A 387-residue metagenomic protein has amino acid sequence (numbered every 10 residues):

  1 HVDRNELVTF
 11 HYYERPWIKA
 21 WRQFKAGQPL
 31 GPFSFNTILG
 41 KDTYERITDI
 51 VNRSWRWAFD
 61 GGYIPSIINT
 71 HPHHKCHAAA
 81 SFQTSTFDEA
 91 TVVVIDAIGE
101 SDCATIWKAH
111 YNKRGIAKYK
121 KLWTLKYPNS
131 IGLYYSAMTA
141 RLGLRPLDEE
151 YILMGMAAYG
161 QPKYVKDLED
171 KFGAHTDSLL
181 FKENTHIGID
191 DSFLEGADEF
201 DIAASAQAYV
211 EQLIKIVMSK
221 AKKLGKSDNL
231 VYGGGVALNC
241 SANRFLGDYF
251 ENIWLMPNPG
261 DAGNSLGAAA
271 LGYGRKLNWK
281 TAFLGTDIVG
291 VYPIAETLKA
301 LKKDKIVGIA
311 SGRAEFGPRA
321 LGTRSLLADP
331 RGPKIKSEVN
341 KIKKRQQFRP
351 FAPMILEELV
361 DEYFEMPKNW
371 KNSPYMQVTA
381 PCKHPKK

Functional and structural regions predicted by a protein language model:
H1-E6, K222-K223: Short, basic/hydrophobic alpha-helical segments
H1-V2, I50-S54, L213-M218: Short, well-ordered amphipathic alpha-helical segments that serve as non-catalytic structural scaffolds within diverse
D3-N5, Y12, R22-T37, N52-H71 (+3 more regions): Flexible beta->alpha loop and helix N-cap segments adjacent to enzyme active/binding sites
E14, L230-N239: Glycine-rich beta-strand-to-loop/alpha-helix junction loops that act as flexible
K41-Y44, I68-H71, G196-Q212: Short acidic-aromatic active-site loops that bind/stabilize oxyanions
G155, V165-A208: Active-site cores of enzymes that catalyze phosphoryl transfer or operate on phosphate-rich substrates
D198-I202, A206, V210, G234 (+2 more regions): Secondary-structure capping and boundary motifs in well-ordered enzyme cores
A204-L230: Phosphate/ATP-binding catalytic cores across multiple sugar-kinase/actin-like superfamilies, primarily ASKHA
